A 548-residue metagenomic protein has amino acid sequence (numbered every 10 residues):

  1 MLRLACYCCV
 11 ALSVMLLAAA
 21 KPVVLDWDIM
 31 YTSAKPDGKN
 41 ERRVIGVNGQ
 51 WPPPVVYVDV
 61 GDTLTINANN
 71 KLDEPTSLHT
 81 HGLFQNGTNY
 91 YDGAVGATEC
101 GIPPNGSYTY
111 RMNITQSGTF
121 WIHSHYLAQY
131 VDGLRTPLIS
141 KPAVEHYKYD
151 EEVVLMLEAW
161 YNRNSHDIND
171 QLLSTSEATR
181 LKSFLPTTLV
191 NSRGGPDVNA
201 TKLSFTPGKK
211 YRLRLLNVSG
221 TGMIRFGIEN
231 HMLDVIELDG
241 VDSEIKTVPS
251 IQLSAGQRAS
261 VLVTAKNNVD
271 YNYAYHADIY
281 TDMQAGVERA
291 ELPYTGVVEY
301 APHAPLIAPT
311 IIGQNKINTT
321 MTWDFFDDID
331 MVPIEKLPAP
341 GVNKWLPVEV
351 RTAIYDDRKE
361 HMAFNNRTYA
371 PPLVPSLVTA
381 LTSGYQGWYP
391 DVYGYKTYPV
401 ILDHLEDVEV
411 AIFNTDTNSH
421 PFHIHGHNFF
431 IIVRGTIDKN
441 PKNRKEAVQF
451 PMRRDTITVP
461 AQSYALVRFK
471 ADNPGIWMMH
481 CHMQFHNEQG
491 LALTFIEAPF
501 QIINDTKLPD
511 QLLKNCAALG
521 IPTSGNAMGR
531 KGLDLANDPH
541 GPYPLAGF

Functional and structural regions predicted by a protein language model:
C6, L12-S107, K148-D150, H166 (+7 more regions): N-terminal, post-signal-peptide metal-ligating segments of extracellular/periplasmic oxidoreductases, dominated by
W27, I66, L78, S124 (+7 more regions): Divalent metal-coordination and catalytic microenvironments
D37-K39, G87-E99, I236-P249, E291-T295 (+1 more regions): Active-site pocket scaffolds in enzymes
P54, G106-Y110, T201, P249 (+4 more regions): Short strand-edge motifs at loop-to-beta-strand transitions and within beta-strands of extracellular beta-rich domains
D59-D62, G106, I114-F120, G208-K209 (+6 more regions): Short tyrosine-centred short linear motifs in exposed loops/low-complexity segments
A68-L72, L215-S219, A411-D416: Asparagine-centered strand-capping/turn motif at beta-strand->loop junctions
N89-G96, C100-P103, M156-L157, S165 (+2 more regions): Histidine- and aromatic-rich segments of cupredoxin/plastocyanin-like copper-binding domains
G106-M156: Hydrophobic or amphipathic alpha-helical targeting/insertion segments
